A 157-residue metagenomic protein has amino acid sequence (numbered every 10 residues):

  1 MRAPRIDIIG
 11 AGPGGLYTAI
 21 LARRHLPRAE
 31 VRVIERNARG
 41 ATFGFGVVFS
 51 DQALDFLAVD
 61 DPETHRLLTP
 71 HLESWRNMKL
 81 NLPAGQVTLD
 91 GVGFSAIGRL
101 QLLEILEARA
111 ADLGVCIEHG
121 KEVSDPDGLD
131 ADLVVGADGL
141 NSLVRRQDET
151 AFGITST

Functional and structural regions predicted by a protein language model:
R2, D51-T157: Conserved N-terminal helical subregion
R2-G14: Beta1/beta-strand and adjacent pyrophosphate-binding region of the FAD-binding site in flavoprotein oxidoreductases
I9-A11, L21-F45: Glycine-rich FAD pyrophosphate-binding loop
A11, G46, S95-R99: Aromatic-acidic/polar surface patches that form glycan- and anion
G14, T18, R39, N141: Conserved Rossmann-like nucleotide-cofactor binding loop
Y17-R23, A58-D61: Short, well-ordered amphipathic alpha-helices
F43, V47, T155-S156: Non-catalytic, surface-exposed connector residues within folded enzymatic/regulatory domains
